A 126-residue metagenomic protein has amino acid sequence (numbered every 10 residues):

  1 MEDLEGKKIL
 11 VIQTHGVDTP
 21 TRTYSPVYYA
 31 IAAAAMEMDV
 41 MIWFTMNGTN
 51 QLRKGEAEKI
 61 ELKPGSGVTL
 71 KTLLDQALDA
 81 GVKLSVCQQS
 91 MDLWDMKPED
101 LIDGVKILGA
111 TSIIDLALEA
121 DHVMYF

Functional and structural regions predicted by a protein language model:
G6-L10, D121: Polar low-complexity intrinsically disordered regions
V11-Y24: Short, glycine-rich nucleotide/cofactor-binding loops
T23-M38, I42: Histidine-anchored nucleotide/phosphate-binding helix
A34-A35, L78, A117-L118: Anion (oxyanion) recognition and catalysis
D39-T45, L84-Q88: Short internal beta-strands
G48-L62: N-terminal beta-loop-helix "entrance" segment that forms/cooperates in small-molecule cofactor or anionic ligand
K59-Q88: A glycine-rich helix N-cap at a beta->alpha junction
Q76-A77, S85, P98-D100, K106-I114 (+1 more regions): A short aromatic-anchored loop/beta-hairpin motif
